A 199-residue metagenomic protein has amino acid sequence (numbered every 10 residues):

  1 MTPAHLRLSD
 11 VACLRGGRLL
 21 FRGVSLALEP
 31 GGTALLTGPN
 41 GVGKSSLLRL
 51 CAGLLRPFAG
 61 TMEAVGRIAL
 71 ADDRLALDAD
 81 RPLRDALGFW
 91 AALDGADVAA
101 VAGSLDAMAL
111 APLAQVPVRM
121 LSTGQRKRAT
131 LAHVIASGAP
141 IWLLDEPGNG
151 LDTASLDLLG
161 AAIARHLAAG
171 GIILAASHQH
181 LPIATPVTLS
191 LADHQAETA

Functional and structural regions predicted by a protein language model:
L6-L8, L20-G23, L151: Conserved structural motif at the start of ABC-family nucleotide-binding domains
A52: Helix-to-loop junction immediately C-terminal to a conserved catalytic motif
R74, A79-G95, A100: Q-loop/switch helix immediately C-terminal to the Walker
A99-A114: Conserved ABC ATPase "signature" region
P117-G124: Conserved ABC ATPase signature
L131, G170: Hydrophobic anchor residue at the start of the ABC signature
V134-I135: ABC ATPase C-loop
W142-E146: Catalytic Walker B motif of ABC-type/P-loop ATPase nucleotide-binding domains
